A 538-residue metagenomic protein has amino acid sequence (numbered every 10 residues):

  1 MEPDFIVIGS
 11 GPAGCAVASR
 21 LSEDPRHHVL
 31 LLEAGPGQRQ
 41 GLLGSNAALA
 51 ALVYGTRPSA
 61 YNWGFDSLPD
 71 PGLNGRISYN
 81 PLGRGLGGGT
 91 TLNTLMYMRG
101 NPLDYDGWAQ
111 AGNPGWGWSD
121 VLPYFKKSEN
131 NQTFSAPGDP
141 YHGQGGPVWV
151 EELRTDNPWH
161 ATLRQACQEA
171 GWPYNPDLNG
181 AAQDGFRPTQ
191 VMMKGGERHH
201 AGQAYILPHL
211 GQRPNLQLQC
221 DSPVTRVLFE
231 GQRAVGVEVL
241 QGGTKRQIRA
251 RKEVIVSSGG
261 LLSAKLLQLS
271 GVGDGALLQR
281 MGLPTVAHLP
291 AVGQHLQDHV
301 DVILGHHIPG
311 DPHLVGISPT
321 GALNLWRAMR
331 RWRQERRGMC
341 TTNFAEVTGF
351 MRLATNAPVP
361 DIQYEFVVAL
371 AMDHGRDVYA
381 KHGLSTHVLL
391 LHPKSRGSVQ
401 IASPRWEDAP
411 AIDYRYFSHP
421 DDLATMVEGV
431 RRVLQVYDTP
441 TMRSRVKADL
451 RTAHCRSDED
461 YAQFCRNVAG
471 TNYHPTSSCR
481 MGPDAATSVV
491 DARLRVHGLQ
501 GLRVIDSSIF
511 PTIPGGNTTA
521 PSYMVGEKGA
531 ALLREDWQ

Functional and structural regions predicted by a protein language model:
M1-Q538: N-terminal redox-cofactor-binding region of secreted/periplasmic oxidoreductases
